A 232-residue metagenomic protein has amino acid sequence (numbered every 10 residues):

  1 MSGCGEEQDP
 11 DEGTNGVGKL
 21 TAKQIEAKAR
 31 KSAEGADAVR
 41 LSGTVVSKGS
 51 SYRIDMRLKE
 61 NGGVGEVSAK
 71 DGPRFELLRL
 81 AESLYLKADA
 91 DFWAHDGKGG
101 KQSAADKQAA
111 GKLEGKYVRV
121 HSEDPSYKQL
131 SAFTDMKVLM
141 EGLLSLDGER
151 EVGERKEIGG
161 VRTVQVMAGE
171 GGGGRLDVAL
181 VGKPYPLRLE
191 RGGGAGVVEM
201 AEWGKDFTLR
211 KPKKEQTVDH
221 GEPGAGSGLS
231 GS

Functional and structural regions predicted by a protein language model:
M1-R53, K214-Q216, G221-S232: N-terminal leader/targeting segments and the immediate start of mature chains
A33-D37, A88, H121, D147: Sec/Tat-exported extracytoplasmic proteins
E34, K70, E157-G159: Surface-exposed coil/turn segments at beta-strand junctions on protein surfaces, enriched
D37-V45, S50-V67, P73-L77, E82-L86 (+6 more regions): One face of beta-strands
K59-S131, G196-M200: An acidic-aromatic
S131-G142: Transition segment at domain starts
L143-E151: A short, amphipathic edge element
G153-Q216: Gly/Pro-enriched, hydrophobic low-complexity segments that function as extracytoplasmic propeptides/linkers
